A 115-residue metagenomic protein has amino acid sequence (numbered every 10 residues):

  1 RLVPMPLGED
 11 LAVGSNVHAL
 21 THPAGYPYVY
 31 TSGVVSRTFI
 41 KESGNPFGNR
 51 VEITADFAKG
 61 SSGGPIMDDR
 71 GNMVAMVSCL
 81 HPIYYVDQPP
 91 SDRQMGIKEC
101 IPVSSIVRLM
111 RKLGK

Functional and structural regions predicted by a protein language model:
R1, P23, M73-K115: C-terminal cap/linker of serine protease catalytic domains
R1, V13-N16, T31, F47-V51 (+1 more regions): Envelope-exposed proteins and targeting segments
R1-L20, G25-Y28, V107, K115: Conserved active-site neighborhood of the chymotrypsin/trypsin-like protease fold
D10, H22-A24, S36-K41, A58 (+2 more regions): Solvent-exposed coil/turn segments that connect beta secondary-structure elements in extracytoplasmic/periplasmic
G25-S32, Y84: Short, Lys/Arg- and Gly-enriched loop/turn segments at beta-strand edges
G33-V34, P65: Residues located in well-ordered beta-strands
T38-V51, Q88-P89: Gly/Ser-enriched beta-turn/beta-hairpin loop segments
D56-V77: Catalytic nucleophile loop of clan PA
